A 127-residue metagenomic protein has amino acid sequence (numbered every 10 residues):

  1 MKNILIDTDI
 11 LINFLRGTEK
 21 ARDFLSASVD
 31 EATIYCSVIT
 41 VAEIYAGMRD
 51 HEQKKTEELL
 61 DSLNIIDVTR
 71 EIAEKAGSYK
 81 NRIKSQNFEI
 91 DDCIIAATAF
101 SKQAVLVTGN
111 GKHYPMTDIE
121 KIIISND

Functional and structural regions predicted by a protein language model:
M1-C36, Y45-D61: Short, well-structured N-terminal submotif of metal-dependent ribonuclease cores
M1-N3, A96, S101-D127: Acidic, PIN/NYN-like endoribonuclease modules and their adjacent C-terminal/linker elements
D7-D9, C36-S37, F88-E89, N110 (+1 more regions): Histidine- and aromatic-rich ligand-binding microenvironments
D7-T8, I44, A76, A99: Generic structural signal for small/hydrophobic residues in well-ordered secondary structure, especially within
I10-L11, T40, I72, I94-I95 (+1 more regions): Alpha-helix capping/helix-boundary segments
R16-G17, I65, I119: Short, conserved catalytic or interaction motifs in soluble domains
Y35, I66, I122: General small-molecule cofactor/ligand-binding pocket signal
N64-G109: Active-site neighborhoods of divalent-metal-dependent phosphate/nucleic-acid chemistry enzymes
